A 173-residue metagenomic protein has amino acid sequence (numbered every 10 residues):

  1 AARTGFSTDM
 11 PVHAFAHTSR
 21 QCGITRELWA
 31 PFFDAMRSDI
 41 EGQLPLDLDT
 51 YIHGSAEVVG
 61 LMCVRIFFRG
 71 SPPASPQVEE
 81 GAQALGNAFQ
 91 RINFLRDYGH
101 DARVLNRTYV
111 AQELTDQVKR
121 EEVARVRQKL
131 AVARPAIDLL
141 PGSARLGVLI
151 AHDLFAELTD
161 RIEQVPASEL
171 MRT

Functional and structural regions predicted by a protein language model:
A1-F89, L95-T173: Catalytic cores of Mg2+-dependent Asp-rich isoprenoid enzymes
